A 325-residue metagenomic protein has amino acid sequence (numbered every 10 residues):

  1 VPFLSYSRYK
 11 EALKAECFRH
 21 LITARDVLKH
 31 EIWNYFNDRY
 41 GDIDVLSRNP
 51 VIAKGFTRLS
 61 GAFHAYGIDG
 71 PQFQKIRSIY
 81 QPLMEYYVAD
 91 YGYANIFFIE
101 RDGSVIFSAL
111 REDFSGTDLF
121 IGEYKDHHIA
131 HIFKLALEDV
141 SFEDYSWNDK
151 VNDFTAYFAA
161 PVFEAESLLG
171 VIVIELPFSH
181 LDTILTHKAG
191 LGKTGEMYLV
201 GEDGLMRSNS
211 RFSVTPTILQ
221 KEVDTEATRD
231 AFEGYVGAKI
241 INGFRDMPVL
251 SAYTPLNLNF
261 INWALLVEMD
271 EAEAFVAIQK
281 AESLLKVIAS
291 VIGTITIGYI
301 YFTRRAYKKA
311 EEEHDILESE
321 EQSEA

Functional and structural regions predicted by a protein language model:
V1-E11, L285-Y301: Extreme N-terminal signal-anchor transmembrane helix of membrane signaling/transducer proteins, especially in bacteria
V1-S78, E85-I96, S141, F154-F158 (+4 more regions): Juxtamembrane extracytoplasmic/periplasmic/luminal helical "stalk" adjacent to the first N-terminal
K10-L13, H131, L181-L185, M269-A289: Membrane-interface helix-start motif
E11-R19, R304-A325: Cytosolic signal-transmission helices at domain junctions
H20-V27, V45, G190-L191, V287 (+2 more regions): PAS/LOV and related PAS-like sensory modules
D38-A53, E85-V105, V140, T186-M206 (+1 more regions): Short N-terminal helix-loop-first-beta-strand/juxtamembrane motif that initiates sensory/input modules
I79-Q81, E85-E175, A238, N242-F244: Extracytoplasmic/periplasmic ligand-binding sensor regions of membrane-associated signaling proteins
V162-G170, G190, Y198-D203, R211-K286: Extracellular/periplasmic juxtamembrane segments that couple receptor/chemosensory ectodomains to their
